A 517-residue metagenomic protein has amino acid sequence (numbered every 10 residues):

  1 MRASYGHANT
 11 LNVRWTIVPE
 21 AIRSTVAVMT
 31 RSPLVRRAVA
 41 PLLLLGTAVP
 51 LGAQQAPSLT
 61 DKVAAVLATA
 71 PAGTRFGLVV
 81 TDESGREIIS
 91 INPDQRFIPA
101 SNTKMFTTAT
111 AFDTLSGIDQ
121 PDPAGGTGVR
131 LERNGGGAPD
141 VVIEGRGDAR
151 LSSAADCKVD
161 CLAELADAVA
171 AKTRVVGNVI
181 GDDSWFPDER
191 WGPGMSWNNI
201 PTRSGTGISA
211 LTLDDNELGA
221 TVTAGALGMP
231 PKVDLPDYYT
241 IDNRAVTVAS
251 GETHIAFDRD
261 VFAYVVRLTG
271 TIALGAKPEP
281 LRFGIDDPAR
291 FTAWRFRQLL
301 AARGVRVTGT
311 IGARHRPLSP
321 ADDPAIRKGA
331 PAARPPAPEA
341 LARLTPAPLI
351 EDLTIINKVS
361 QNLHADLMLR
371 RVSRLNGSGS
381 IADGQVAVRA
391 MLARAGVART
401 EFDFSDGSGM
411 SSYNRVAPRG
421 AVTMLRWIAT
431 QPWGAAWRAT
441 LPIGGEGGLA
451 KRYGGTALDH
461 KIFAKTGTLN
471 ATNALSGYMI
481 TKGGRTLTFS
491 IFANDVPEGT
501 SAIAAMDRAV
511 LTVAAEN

Functional and structural regions predicted by a protein language model:
G6-V13: Short hydrophobic alpha-helical segments enriched in small aliphatic residues
W15, I22, V26-A40: Bacterial N-terminal signal peptides that target proteins for export
V39-A48: Bacterial N-terminal signal peptides
V49-A53: Sec/Tat signal peptide C-region and signal peptidase I cleavage site
Q54-V66, D113-R399, K482, A505 (+1 more regions): Conserved serine DD-peptidase/penicillin-binding transpeptidase domain and beta-lactam-recognizing active-site
A68-I91, G312: A short, well-structured edge-of-sheet supersecondary motif
I88-S90, V359, D366-N517: Small-residue-rich helix-loop
S90-T110: Short active-site loop at a secondary-structure junction that contains or immediately precedes the catalytic residue(s)
